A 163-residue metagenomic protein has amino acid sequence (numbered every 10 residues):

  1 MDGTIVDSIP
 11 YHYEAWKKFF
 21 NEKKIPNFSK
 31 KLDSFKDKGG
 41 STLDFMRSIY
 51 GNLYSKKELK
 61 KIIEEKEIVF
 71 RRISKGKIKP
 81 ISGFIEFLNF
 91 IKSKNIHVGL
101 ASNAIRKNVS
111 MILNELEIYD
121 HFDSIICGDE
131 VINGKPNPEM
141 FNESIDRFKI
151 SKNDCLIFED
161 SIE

Functional and structural regions predicted by a protein language model:
M1, V98, S124-I125: Surface-exposed, interaction-prone regions with an acidic/low-complexity signature
M1-I85, F90, K94: N-terminal helical cap/lid subdomain that shapes the substrate entry/recognition surface in HAD-like hydrolases
I5, F35, P80, V98-S102 (+2 more regions): Conserved SAM-binding loop
I9-P10, G40, I85, N103-R106 (+2 more regions): Alpha-helix N-cap/helix-start capping motif
A15, G99-A101, S144: Small-residue (primarily alanine) positions within well-ordered alpha-helices, especially packing/interaction faces
K77-K79, I105-E163: Substrate-recognition "cap/lid" segment bordering the active-site pocket of phosphatases
F84-L113: Substrate-recognition element of Asp-dependent hydrolases with the DxDx(T/V) motif
